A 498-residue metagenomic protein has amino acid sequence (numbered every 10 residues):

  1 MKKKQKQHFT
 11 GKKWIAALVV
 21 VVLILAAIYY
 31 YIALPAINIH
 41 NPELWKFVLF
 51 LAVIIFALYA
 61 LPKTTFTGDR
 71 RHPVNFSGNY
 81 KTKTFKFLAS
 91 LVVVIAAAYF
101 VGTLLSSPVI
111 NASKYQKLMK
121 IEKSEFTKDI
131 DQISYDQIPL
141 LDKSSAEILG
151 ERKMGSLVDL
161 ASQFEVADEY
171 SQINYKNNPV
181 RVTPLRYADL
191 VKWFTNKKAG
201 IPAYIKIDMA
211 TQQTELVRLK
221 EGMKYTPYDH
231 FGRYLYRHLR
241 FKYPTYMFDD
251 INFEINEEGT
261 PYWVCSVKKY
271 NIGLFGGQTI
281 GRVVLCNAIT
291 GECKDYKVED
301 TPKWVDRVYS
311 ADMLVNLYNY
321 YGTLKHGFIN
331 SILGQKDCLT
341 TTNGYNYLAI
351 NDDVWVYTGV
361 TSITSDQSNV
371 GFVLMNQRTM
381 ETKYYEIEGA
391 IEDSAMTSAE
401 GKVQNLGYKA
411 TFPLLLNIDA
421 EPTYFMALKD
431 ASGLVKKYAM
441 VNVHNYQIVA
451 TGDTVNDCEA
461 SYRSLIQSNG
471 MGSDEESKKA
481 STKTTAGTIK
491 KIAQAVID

Functional and structural regions predicted by a protein language model:
K2-D498: Soluble extracytoplasmic regions of secretory-pathway and membrane proteins
